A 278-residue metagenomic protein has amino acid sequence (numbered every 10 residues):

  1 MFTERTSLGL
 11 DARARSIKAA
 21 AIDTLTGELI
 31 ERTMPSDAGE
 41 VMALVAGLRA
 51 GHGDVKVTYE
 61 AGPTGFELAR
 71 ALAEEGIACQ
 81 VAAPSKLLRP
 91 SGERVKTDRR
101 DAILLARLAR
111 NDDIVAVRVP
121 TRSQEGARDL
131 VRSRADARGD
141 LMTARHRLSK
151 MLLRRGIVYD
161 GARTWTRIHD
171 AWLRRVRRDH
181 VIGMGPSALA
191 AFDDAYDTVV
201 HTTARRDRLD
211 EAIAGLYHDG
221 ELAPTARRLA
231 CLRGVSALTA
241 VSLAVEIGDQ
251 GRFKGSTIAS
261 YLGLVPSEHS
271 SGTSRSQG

Functional and structural regions predicted by a protein language model:
F2-D23, L105: Gly/Thr-rich phosphate-binding beta-strand-loop-beta motif of the actin/hexokinase/Hsp70
A14-E40: Short glycine-rich, Thr/Ser-proximal phosphate-binding strand/loop in the N-terminal lobe of ATP-dependent enzymes
K18, G65-A69: Short, well-ordered alpha-helical microsegments
A38-K56: Short, basic/hydrophobic alpha-helical segments
G53-G62, L105: Acidic beta-strand-to-loop metal/phosphate-binding motif
A73, C79-R132, D136, H169-W172 (+1 more regions): Short alpha-helix plus adjacent loop in nuclease-associated cores
P90, T97, R228-L238, S242-G278: Phosphate-backbone recognition surface of nucleic-acid-processing proteins
R132-R228: Glycine-rich, often acidic, oxyanion-interacting loops/wings at catalytic, nucleic-acid, or phospho-protein interfaces
